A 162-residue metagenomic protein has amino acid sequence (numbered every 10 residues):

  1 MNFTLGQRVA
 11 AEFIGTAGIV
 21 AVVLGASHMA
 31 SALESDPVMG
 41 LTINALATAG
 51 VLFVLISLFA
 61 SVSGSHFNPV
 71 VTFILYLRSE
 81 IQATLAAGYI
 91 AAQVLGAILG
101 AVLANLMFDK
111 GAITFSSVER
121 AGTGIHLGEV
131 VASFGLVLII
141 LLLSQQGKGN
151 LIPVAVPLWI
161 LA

Functional and structural regions predicted by a protein language model:
M1-A162: Membrane-interface helix-loop junctions and terminal tails of multi-pass membrane proteins
